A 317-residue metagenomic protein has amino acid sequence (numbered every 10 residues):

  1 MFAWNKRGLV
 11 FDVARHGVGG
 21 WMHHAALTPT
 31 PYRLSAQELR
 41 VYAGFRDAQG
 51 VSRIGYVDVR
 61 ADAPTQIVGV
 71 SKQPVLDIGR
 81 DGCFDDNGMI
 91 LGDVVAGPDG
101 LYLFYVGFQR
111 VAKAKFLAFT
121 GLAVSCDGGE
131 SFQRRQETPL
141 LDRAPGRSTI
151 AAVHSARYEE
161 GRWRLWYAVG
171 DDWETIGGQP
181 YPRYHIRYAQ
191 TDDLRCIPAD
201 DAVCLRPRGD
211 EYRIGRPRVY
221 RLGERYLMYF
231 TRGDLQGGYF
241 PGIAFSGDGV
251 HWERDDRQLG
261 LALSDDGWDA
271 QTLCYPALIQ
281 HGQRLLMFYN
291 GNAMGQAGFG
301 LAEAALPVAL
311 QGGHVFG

Functional and structural regions predicted by a protein language model:
M1-H24, T28, Y32-N87, V95-T149 (+3 more regions): Beta-rich carbohydrate-recognition and catalytic domains
M89, L273: Short, surface-exposed amphipathic charged segments that create phosphate/polyanion-binding patches used for binding
G215: Predominantly extracellular/luminal carbohydrate-interaction, adhesion, and secreted-enzyme modules that are
C274-I279: C-terminal structured domain segments
